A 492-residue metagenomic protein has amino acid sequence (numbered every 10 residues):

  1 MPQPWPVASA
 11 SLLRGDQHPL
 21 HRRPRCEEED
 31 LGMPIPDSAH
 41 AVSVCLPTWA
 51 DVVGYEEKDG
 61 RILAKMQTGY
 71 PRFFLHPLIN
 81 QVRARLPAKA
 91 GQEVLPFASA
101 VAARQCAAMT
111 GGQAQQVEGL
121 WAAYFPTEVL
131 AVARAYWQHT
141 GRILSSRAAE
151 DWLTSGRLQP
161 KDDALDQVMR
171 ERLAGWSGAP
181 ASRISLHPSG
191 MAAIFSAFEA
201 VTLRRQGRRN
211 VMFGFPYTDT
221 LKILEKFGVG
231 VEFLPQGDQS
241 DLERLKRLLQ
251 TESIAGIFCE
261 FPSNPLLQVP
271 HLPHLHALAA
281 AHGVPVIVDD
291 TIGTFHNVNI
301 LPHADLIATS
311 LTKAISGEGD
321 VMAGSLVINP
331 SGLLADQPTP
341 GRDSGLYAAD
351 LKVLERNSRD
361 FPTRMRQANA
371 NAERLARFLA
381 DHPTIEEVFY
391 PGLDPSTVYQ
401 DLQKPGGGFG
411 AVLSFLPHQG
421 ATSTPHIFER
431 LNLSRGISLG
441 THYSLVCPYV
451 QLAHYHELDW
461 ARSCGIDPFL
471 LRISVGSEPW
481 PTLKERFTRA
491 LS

Functional and structural regions predicted by a protein language model:
M1-A192, F213-K226, D241: Conserved N-terminal alpha-helix of the aminotransferase class I/II PLP-enzyme fold
A10-W49, G54-K58, D151-W152, T339-H426 (+2 more regions): Structural motif of enzymes handling amino- and sulfur-group chemistry
V101, K313, G392-S396, P417-Q419 (+2 more regions): Glycine-rich beta-alpha junction loops
W176, P180-H382, F389: Conserved PLP-enzyme active-site core in the AAT-like
L242, Q419-H426, P479-E485: Short, conserved charged micro-motifs
E429-L458: Conserved PLP cofactor-binding pocket of PLP-dependent enzymes
R486-A490: C-terminal alpha-helix
